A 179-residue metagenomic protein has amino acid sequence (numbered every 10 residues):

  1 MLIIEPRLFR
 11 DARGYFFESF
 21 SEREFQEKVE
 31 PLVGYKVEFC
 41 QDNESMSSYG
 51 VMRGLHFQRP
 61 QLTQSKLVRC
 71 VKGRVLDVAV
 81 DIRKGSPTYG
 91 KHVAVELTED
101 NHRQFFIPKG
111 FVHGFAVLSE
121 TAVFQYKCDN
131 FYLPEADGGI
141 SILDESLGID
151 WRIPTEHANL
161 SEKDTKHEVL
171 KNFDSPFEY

Functional and structural regions predicted by a protein language model:
M1-D100, T121, C128-D137, S141-Y179: Non-catalytic, conserved peripheral segments adjacent to functional cores
L97-T121: Conserved metal-binding segment of the jelly-roll/cupin
